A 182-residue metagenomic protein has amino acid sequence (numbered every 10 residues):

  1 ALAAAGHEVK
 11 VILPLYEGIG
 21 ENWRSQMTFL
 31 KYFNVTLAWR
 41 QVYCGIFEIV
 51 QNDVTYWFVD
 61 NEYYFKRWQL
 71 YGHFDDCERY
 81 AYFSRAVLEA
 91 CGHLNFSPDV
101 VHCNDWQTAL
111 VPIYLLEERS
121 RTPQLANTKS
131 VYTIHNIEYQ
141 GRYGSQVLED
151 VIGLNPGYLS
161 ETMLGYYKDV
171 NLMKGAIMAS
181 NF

Functional and structural regions predicted by a protein language model:
A1-F182: Catalytic cores of nucleotide-sugar-dependent glycosyltransferases that transfer UDP/GDP/TDP-activated
